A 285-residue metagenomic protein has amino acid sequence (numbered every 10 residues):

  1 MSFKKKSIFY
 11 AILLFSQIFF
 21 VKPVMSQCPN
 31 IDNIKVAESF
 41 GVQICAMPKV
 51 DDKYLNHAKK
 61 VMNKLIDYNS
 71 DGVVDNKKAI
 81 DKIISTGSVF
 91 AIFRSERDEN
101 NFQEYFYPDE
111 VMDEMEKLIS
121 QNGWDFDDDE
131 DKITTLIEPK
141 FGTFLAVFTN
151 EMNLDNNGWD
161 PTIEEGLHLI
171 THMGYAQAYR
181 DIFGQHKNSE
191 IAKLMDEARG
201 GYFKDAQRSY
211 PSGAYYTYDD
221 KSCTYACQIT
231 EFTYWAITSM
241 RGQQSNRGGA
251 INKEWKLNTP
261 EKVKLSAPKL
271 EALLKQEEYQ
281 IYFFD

Functional and structural regions predicted by a protein language model:
M1-Y10: Bacterial N-terminal signal peptides that target proteins for export
Y10-F19: Bacterial N-terminal signal peptides
V24-S26: Boundary at the C-terminal end of the N-terminal hydrophobic targeting segment
V36-E38, I83-S85, Y225-I229: Extracellular/periplasmic catalytic domains that process cell-envelope and extracellular macromolecules
S39-Q207: Acidic/His-rich structured neighborhood in mature extracellular/periplasmic domains
A46-V50, E151-G158, Y218-T230, G249 (+1 more regions): Conserved aromatic-histidine-acidic binding/catalytic patches
I182-Q185, E190-E231, W235-R241: Domain-level detector of nuclease and nuclease-like folds in predominantly extracellular/periplasmic contexts
A226, T230-D285: Pan-zinc metallopeptidase signature
